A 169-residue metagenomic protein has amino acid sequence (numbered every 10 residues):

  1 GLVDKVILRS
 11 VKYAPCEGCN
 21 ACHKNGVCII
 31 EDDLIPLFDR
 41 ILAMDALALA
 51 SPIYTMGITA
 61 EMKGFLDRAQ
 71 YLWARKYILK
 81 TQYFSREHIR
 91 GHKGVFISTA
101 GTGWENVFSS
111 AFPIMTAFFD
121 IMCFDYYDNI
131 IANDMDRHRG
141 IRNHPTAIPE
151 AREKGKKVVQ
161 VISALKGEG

Functional and structural regions predicted by a protein language model:
G1-A74, M135-G169: N-terminal beta1-alpha1-beta2 submodule of the flavodoxin-like/Rossmannoid cofactor-binding fold
L8, T99, A132: Active-site donor-binding loop signature of nucleotide-sugar glycosyltransferases
C16-C19, V95-F96, I131: Short, basic/glycine-rich phosphate-binding loops at helix/coil junctions that contact nucleotide phosphates
A74-Y127: Short, glycine-/small-residue-rich phosphate/pyrophosphate-handling segment
D128-D134: Beta-strand-loop-alpha "switch" segments that mediate conformational coupling across diverse proteins
